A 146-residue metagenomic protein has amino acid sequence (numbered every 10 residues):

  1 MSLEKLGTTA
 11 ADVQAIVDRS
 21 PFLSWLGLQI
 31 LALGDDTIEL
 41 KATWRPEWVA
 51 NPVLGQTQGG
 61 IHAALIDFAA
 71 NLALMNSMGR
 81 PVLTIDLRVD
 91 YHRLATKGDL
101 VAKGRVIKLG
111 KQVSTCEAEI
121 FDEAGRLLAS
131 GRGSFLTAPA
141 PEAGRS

Functional and structural regions predicted by a protein language model:
M1-P21: N-proximal, solvent-exposed amphipathic alpha-helical segments enriched in charged/polar residues
L3-K5, M78, A95-K97, V101-K103 (+1 more regions): HotDog/MaoC-like acyl-thioester-processing domains
V17, P21, W48, P52-A64 (+1 more regions): Residues at secondary-structure transition points
S24-L26, L83-I85, S114: Short, basic and Ser/Thr-rich N-terminal targeting/leader segments
G27-G55: Catalytic strand-loop segment that frames the active site of acyl-thioester-processing enzymes
T57-P81: Active-site helix/loop of acyl-thioester processing domains in fatty-acid/polyketide metabolism, spanning hotdog-fold
